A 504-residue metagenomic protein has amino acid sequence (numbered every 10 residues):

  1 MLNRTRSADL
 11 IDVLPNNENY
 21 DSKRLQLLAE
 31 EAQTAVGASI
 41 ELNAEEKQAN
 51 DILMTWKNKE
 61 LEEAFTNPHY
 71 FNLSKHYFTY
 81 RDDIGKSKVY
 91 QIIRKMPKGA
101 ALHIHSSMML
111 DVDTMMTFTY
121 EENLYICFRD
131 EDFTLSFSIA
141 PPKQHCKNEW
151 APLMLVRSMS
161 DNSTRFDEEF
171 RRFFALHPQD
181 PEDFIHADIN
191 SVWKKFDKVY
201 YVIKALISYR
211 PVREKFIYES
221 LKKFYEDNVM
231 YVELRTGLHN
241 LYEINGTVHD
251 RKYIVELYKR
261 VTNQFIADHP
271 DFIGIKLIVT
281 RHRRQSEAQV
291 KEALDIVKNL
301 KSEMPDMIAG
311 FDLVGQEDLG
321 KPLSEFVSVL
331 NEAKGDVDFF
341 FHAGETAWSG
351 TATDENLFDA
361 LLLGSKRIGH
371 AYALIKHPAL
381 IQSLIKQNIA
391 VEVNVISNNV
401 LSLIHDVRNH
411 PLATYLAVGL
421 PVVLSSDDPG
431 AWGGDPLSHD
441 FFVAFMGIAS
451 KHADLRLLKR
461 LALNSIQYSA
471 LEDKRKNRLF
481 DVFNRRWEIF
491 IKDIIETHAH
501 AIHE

Functional and structural regions predicted by a protein language model:
L2-F339, E345-E504: Metal-cofactor-binding active-site regions of metalloenzymes
